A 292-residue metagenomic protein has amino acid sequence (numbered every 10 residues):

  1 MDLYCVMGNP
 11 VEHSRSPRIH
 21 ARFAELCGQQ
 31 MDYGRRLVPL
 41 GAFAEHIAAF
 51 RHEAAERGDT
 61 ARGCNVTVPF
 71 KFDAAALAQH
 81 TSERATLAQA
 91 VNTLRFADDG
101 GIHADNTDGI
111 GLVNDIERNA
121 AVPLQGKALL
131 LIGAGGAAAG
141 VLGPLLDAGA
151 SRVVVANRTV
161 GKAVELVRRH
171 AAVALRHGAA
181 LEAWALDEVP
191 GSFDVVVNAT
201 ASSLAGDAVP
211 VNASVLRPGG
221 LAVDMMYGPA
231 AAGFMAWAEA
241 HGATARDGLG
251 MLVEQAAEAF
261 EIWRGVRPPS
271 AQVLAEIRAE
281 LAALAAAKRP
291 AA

Functional and structural regions predicted by a protein language model:
M1, Q125-A128, A150, P218-G219: Phosphate-coordination loops involved in phosphoryl transfer and adenosine-cofactor binding
M1-A120: Phosphate/diphosphate ligand-binding glycine-rich loop within oxidoreductases
G8-P10, N106-G109, I116-A120, Q125-D147 (+1 more regions): Glycine-rich adenosine-cofactor-binding loop
N65-D73, G136-A137, A201-L204, G228: Short glycine-rich anion-binding loops that position phosphate/pyrophosphate groups of nucleotides and phosphorylated
G126, L221, M225-A292: Adenosine-phosphate binding glycine-rich loop
D147-R152, H241-T244: Conserved S-adenosyl-L-methionine
A150-V173: NAD(P)-binding Rossmann-fold cofactor-contacting core
R176-R246: Rossmann-like adenosine-cofactor binding region
